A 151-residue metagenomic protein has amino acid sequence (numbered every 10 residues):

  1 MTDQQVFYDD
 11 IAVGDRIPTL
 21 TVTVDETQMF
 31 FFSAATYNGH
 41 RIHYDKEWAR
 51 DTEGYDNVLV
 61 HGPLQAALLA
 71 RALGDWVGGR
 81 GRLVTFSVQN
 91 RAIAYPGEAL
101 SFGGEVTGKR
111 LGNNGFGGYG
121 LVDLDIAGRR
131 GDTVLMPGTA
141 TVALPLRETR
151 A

Functional and structural regions predicted by a protein language model:
M1-R16, A94-A151: HotDog/MaoC-like acyl-thioester-processing domains
M1-V58: Catalytic strand-loop segment that frames the active site of acyl-thioester-processing enzymes
L20, L68, G138-T139: Short linear motifs in exposed loops
V24, N90, V142-L144: Hydrophobic residues in beta-strands and at strand termini
R50-T107: Hydrophobic beta-strand-centered segment that forms part of the acyl-chain substrate-binding groove
